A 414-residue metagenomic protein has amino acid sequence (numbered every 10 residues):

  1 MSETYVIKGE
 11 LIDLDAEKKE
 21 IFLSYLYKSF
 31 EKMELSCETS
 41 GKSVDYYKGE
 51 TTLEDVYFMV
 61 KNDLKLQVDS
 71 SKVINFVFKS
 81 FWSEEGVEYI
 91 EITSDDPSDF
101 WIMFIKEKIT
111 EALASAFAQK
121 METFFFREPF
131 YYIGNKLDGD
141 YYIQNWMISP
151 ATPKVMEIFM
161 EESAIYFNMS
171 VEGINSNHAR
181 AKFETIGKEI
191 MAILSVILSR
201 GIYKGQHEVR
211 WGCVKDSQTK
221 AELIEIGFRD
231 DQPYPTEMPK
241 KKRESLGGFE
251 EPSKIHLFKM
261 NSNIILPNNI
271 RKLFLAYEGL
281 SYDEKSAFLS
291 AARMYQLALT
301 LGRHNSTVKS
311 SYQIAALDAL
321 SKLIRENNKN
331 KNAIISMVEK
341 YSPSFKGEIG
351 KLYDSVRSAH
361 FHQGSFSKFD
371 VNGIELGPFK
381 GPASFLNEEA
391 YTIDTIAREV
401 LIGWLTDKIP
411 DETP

Functional and structural regions predicted by a protein language model:
S2-V308, N387-T413: Charged, non-catalytic interaction/linker regions at domain boundaries that couple catalytic cores to substrate
L289-Y295, L317, I335, D354 (+1 more regions): Hydrophobic core segments within long, regular secondary-structure runs in both alpha- and beta-rich folds
S290, V308-Q313, I349-L352, V356: Residue-level detector of well-ordered alpha-helical segments, enriched for hydrophobic/aromatic packing positions
S310-N328: Short, contiguous, well-structured surface segments enriched in hydrophobic/aromatic residues
R325, S358-F369, I402-I409: Charged/polar positions within long, soluble alpha-helices
K329-P343, I374-E375: Short, charged amphipathic alpha-helical segments flanked by flexible coils
F345-A383: Histidine-centered, metal-coordinating catalytic motifs and their short helical/loop contexts
